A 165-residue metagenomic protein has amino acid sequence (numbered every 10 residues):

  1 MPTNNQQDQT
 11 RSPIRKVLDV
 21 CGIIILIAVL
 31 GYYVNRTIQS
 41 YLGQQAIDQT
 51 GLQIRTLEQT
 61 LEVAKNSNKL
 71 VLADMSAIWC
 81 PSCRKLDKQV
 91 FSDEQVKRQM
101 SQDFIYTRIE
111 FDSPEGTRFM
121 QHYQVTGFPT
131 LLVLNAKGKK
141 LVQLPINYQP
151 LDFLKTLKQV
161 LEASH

Functional and structural regions predicted by a protein language model:
M1-Q49, H165: N-terminal targeting signals for export/organelle localization
G51-L52, F91-E115: Thiol-based oxidoreductase modules, predominantly thioredoxin-like and allied folds used for disulfide exchange
Q53-L70: A short beta-strand-turn-helix
N66-C80: Short active-site neighborhood of thiol/selenol oxidoreductases, capturing the structured segment around
S67-V71, Q102-T107, A136: Loop/turn elements at helix/coil->beta-strand transitions in domains of secreted/extracellular proteins
M75-A77, I109-D112, A136, I146-N147: Active-site-proximal beta-strand/loop segments in catalytic clefts of secreted hydrolases
R84-K88: Detector for the c-type heme attachment site
G127-H165: Non-catalytic, surface beta->alpha helical segment in thiol-disulfide oxidoreductase systems
